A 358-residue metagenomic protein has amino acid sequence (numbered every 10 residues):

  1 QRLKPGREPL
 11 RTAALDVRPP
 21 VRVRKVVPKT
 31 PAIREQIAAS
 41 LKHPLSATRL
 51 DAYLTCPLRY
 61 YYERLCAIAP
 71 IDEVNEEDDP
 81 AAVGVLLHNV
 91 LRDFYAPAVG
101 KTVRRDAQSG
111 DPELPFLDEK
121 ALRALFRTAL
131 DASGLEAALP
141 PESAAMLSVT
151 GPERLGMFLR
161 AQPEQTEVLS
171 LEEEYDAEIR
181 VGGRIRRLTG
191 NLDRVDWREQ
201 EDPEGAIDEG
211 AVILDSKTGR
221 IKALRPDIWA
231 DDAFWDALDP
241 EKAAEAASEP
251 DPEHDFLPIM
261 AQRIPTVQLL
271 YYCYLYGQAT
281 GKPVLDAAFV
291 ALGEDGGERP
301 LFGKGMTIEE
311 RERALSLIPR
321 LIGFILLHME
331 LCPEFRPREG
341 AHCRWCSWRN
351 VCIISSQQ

Functional and structural regions predicted by a protein language model:
Q1-P97, E339-G340, R344-I353, Q358: C-terminal, charged and often intrinsically disordered regions of DNA end-processing helicases and nucleases
L3, R7-P9, K242-I264, Y271-Q358: Metal-dependent nuclease catalytic regions and adjoining charged, substrate-binding loops involved in nucleic-acid end
P28, A32, L45-T48, A52-Y61 (+14 more regions): Generic recognition of stable, solvent-exposed alpha-helical segments in well-folded globular domains
A32-E35, A39-T48, C66-E77, V99-E113 (+4 more regions): Glycine- and acidic
P57, L65, A69, V90-T102 (+6 more regions): A generic secondary-structure signal for well-formed alpha-helical elements
I68-I71, A177-V181, P203-E204, R220-L224 (+3 more regions): Flexible loop/turn segments at secondary-structure boundaries
N89-R180, E309: A non-catalytic, helix-rich entry segment at domain boundaries
E172-G277: Non-catalytic protein-protein interaction segments used by genome-maintenance enzymes to assemble and couple activities
